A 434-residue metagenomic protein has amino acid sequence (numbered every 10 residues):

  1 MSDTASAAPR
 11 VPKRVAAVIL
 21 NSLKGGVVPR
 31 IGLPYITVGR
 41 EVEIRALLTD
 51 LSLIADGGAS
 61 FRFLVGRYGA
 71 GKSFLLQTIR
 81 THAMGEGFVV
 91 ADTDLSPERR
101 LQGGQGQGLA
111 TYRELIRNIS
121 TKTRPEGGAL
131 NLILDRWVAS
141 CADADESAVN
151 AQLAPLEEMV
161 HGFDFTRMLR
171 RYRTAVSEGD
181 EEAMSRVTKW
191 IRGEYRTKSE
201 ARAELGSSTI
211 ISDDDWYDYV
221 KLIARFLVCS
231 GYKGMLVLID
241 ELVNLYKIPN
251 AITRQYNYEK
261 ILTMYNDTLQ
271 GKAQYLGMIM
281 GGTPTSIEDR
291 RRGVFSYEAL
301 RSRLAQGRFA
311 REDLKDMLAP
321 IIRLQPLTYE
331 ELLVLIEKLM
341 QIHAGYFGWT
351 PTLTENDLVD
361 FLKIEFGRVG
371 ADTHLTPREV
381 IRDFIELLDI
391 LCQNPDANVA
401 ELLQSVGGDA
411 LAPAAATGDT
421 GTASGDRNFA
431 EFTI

Functional and structural regions predicted by a protein language model:
M1-S60, A397-I434: A short, basic N-terminal segment
A7-V15, W190-E355: The catalytic "switch" region of P-loop NTPases
V27, V90-S96, D240-N244, D313-A319 (+1 more regions): Short acidic (Asp/Glu) and glycine-rich catalytic loops that position anionic groups and cofactors
L33, T37-E41, G69, Q105 (+7 more regions): Conserved phosphate/pyrophosphate-binding and hydrolysis machinery centered on Walker-type P-loop NTPases, extending
I44, L76, G108-Y112, R254 (+1 more regions): Amphipathic alpha-helical segments in well-structured domains
F63-G66, A70, F74-S230, L391-P395 (+1 more regions): P-loop NTPase nucleotide-binding core
T174-W190, E194, R311-K315, Q325-I434: C-terminal alpha-helical "lid" subdomain
